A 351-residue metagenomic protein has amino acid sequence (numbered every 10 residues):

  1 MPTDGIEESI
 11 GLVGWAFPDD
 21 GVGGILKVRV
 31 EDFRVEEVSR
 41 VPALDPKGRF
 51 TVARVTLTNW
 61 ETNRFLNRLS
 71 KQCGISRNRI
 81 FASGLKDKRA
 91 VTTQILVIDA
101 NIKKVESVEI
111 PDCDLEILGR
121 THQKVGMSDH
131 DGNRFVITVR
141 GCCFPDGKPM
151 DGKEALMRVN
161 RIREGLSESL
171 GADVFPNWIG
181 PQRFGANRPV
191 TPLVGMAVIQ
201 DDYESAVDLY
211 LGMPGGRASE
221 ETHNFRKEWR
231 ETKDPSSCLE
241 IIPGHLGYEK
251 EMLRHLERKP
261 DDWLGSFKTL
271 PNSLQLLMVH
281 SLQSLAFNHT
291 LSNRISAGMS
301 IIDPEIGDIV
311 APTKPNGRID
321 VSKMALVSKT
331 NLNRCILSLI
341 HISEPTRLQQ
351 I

Functional and structural regions predicted by a protein language model:
M1-L44, F50, T58-N59, N63 (+3 more regions): Extended, charged/glycine-rich binding lobes that contact polyanionic ligands
V55: Compact, Lys/Arg-rich rRNA/RNP-binding cores from ribosome-related proteins
L66: Generic structural marker for isolated residues within well-ordered, non-membrane alpha-helices of soluble domains
Q350: Cationic, low-complexity basic patches in intrinsically disordered or flexible, solvent-exposed regions
